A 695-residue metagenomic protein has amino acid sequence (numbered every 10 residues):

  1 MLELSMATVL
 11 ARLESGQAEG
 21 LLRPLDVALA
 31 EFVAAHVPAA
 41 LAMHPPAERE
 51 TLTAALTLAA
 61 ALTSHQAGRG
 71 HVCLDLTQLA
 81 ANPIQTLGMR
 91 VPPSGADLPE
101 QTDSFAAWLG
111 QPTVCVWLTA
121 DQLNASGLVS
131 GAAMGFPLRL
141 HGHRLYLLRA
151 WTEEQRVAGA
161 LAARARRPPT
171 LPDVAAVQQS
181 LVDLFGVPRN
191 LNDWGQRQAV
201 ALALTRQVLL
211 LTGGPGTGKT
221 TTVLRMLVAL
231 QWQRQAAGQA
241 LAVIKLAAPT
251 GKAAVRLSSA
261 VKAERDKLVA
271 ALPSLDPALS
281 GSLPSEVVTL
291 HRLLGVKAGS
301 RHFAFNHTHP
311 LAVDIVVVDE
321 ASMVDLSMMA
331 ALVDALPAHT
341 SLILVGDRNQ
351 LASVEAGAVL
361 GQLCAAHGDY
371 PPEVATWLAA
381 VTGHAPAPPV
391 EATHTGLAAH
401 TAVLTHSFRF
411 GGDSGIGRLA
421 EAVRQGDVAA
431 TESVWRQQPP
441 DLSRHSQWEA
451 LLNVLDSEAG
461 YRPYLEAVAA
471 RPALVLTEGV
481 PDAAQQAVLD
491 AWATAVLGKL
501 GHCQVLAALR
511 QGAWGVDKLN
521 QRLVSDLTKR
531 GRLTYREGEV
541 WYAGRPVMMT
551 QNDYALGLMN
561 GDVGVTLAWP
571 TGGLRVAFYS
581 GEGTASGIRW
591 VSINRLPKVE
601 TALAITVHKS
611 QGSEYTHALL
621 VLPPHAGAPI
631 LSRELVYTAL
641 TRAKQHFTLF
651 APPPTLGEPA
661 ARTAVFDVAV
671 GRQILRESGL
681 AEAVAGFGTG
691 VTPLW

Functional and structural regions predicted by a protein language model:
L2-D173, S322: N-terminal accessory nucleic-acid engagement/regulatory domains that precede and modulate ATP-driven motor cores
L79, V157, T250, T289 (+8 more regions): Residue-level signature of catalytic and energy-coupling elements of molecular machines, predominantly ATP/GTP-dependent
L140-G214, T221, L230: Pre-Walker A segment
R197-V200, L204-P440: ASCE P-loop NTPase helicase motor core
V200-L202, T212-P215, L246, L279 (+12 more regions): Replace "in large, NTP-powered and nucleic-acid-processing enzymes" with "in large, NTP-powered factors and other
D325, Q521-Y637, H646, R672 (+1 more regions): Conserved nucleotide-binding/hydrolysis modules and their immediate coupling elements across P-loop/ASCE NTPase motors
N349, S353-V547, D553-L556, L694: Conserved helicase motor core of P-loop NTPases
H617, L622-W695: Helicase C-terminal subdomain and adjacent C-terminal extension
